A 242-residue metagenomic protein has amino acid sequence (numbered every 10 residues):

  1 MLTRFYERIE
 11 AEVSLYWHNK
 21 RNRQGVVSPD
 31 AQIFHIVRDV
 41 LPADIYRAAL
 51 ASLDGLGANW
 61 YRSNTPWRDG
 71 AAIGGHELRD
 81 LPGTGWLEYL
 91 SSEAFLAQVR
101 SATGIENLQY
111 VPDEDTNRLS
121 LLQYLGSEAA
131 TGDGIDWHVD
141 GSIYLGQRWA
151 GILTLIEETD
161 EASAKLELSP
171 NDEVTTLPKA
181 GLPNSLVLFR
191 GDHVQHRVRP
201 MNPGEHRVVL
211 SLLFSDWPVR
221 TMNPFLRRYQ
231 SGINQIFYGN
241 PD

Functional and structural regions predicted by a protein language model:
M1-R21, N223-D242: Membrane-proximal basic amphipathic "stem/tether" segments
L2-R8, E12-T103: Non-heme Fe(II)/2-oxoglutarate
V26-S28, V111-P112, G141-L145, P178-A180 (+1 more regions): A general structural signal for short secondary-structure junctions and capping/turn motifs
I36, A150, V209: Amphipathic alpha-helical recognition patches that constitute DNA-binding helices
Y46, L122, A129-T131, I143-L145 (+2 more regions): Short catalytic/ligand-binding loop motif for oxyanion handling, primarily in non-cytosolic enzymes, centered on
G57-W60, T103-N107, G191, P218: A generic secondary-structure signal for well-formed alpha-helical elements
Y61-E161: Conserved double-stranded beta-helix
Q147, E158-D242: Catalytic core of Fe(II)/2-oxoglutarate
